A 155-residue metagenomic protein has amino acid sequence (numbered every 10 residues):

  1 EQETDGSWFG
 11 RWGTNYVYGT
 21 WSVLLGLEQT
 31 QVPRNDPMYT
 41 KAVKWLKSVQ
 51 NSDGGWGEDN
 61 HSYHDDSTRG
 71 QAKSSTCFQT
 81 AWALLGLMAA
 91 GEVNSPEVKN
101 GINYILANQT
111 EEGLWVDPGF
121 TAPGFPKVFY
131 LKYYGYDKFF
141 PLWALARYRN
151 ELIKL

Functional and structural regions predicted by a protein language model:
E1-L155: An alpha-helical repeat/solenoid feature that recognizes helix-turn-helix modules
